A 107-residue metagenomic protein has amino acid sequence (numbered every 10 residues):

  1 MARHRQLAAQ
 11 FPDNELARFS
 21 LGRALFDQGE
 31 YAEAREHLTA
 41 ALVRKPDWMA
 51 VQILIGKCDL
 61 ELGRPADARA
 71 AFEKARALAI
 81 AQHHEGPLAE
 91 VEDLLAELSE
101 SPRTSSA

Functional and structural regions predicted by a protein language model:
L7, A40-A41, A75: Canonical positions in the second alpha-helix
